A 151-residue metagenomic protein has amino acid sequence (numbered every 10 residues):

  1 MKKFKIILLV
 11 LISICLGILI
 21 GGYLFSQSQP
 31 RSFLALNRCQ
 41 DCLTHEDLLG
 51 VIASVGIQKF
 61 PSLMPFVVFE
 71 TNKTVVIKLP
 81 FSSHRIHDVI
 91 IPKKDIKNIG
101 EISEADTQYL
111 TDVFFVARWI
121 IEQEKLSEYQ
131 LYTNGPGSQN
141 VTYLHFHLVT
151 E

Functional and structural regions predicted by a protein language model:
K2-E151: HIT superfamily nucleotide-processing domains
